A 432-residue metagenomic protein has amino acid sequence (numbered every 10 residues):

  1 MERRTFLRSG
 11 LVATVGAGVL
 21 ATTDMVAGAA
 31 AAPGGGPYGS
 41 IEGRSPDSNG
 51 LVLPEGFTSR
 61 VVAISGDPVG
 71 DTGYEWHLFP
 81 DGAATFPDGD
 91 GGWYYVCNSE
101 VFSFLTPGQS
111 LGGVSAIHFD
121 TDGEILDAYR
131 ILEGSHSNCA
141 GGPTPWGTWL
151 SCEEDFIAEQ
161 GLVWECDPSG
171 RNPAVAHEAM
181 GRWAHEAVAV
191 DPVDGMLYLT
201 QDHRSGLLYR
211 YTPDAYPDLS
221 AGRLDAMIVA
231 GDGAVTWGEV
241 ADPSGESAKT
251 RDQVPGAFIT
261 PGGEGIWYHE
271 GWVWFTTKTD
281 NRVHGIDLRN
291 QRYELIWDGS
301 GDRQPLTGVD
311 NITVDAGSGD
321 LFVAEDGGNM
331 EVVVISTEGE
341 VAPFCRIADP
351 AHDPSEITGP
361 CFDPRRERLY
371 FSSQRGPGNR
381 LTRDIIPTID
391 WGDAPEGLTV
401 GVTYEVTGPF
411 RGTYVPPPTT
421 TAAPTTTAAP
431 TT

Functional and structural regions predicted by a protein language model:
M1, L20-E55, S59: C-terminal segment of N-terminal export signals and the immediately downstream linker at the start of the mature
M1-T14: N-terminal secretory signal peptides and thylakoid transit peptides that target proteins across membranes
D47-D67, G73-Y74, H118-L132, W164-A184 (+4 more regions): Blade-edge beta-strand/turn elements of extracellular beta-propeller and related beta-sheet repeat scaffolds
Y74-D90, G134-W146, R182-G195, V254-W272 (+2 more regions): Beta-rich, blade/repeat-based domains predominating in secreted/periplasmic proteins but also intracellular
Y95-E100, S151-E154, L199-D202, F275-T279 (+2 more regions): Conserved beta-strand positions in repeat-built beta-propeller and related beta-rich domains
Y95-V96, E100-A174: Well-ordered mid-protein domain cores that form the structural environment of catalytic cofactors
C361-P417: Blade-level signature of beta-propeller repeat domains, shared across WD40, Kelch, NHL, RCC1 and BNR/Asp-box propellers
P418-T432: Extracellular mucin-like PTS domains
